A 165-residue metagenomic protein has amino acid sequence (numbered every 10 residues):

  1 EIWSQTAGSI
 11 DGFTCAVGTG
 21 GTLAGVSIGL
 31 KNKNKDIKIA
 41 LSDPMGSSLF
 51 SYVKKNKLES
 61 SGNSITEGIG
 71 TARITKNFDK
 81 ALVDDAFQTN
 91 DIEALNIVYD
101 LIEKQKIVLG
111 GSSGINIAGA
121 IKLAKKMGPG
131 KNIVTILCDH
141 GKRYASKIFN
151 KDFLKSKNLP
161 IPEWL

Functional and structural regions predicted by a protein language model:
E1-K38: Glycine-rich ThDP/TPP pyrophosphate-binding loop and its adjacent helix/strand module within ThDP-dependent enzymes
I2, V26, L30, V98 (+1 more regions): Buried hydrophobic packing segments
A16-G18, L41-D43, V134-C138: Short beta-strand segments
A16-S27, L49-F50, S112-A120: Short glycine/serine/threonine-rich phosphate/pyrophosphate-binding segments that cradle anionic phosphate groups
N32-G111, I148-L165: Active-site/ligand-binding loops adjacent to catalytic centers
A118-L165: Phosphate-binding loop/pocket of nucleotide- and phosphate-handling active sites
